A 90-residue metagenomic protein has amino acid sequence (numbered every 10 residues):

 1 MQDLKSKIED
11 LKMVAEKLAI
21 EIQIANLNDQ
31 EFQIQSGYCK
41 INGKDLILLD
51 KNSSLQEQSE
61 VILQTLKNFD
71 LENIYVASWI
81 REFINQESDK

Functional and structural regions predicted by a protein language model:
M1-I34: Auxiliary, metal-adjacent structural segments of Zn-dependent hydrolase domains
L27, N52, L66: Anionic group-transfer/hydrolysis microenvironments
Q33, K40, D70-N73: Residue-level preference for alpha-helix termini and adjacent loops
Q35-Q56: Active-site scaffold of zinc-dependent metalloenzymes
I62-E87: C-terminal structural segments of small proteins and small subunits
